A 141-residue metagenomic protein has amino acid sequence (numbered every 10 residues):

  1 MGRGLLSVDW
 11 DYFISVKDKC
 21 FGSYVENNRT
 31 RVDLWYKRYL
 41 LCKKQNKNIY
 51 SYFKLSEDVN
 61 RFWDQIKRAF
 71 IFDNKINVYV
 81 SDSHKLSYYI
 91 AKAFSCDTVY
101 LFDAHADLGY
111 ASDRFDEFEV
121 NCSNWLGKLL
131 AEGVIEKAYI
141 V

Functional and structural regions predicted by a protein language model:
M1-V141: Conserved alpha-helical scaffold segments that buttress catalytic/binding sites
